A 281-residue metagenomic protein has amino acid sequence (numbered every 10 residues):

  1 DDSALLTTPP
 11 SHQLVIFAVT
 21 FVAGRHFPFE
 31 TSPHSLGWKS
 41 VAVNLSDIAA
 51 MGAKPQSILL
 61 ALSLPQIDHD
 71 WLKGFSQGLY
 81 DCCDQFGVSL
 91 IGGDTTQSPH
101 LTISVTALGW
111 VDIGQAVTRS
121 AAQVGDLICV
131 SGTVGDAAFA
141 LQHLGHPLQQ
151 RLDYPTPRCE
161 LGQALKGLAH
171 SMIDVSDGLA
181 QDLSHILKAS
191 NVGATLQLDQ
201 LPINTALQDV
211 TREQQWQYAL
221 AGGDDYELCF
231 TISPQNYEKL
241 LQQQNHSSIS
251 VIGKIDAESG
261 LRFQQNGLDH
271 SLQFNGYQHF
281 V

Functional and structural regions predicted by a protein language model:
D1-A42, S46-A49: N-terminal glycine-rich phosphate/pyrophosphate-binding loops that anchor nucleotide-derived ligands and cofactors
S3-A4, Y80, I91-T96, G114-A121 (+4 more regions): A generic local secondary-structure boundary/capping motif
P10, L14, F21-V22, K54-A140 (+1 more regions): Glycine-rich anion-binding loops of enzyme active sites
T31-S35, L148-P155, H170-S171, W216-Y218: Short pre-catalytic strand/loop immediately N-terminal to key active-site residues, enriched for Gly-Thr
P33-S57, G74-Q85, E160, G178-I186: Small-aliphatic-rich amphipathic alpha-helix that forms the alpha element of a beta-alpha
Q66-I91, P99-L101, L108, G167 (+1 more regions): Glycine-/charge-enriched secondary-structure boundary and capping motifs
T106-V117, D136, P147-A164: Active-site glycine-rich loop that binds ribose-phosphate moieties when present
D126-G132, P155-L179, L183: Internal active-site segments that recognize and position negatively charged phosphoryl groups and nucleotide moieties
